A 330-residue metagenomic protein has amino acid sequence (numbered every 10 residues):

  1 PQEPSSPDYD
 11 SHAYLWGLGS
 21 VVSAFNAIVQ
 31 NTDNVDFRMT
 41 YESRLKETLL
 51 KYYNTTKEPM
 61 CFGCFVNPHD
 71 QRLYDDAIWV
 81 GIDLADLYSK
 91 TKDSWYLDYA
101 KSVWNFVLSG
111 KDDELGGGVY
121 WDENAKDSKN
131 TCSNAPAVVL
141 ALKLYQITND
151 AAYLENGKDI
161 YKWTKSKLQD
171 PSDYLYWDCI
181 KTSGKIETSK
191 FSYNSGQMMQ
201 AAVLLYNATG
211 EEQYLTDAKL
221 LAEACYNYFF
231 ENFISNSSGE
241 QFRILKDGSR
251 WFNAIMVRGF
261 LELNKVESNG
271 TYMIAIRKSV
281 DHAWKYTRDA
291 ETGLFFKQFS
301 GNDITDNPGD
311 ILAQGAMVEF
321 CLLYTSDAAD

Functional and structural regions predicted by a protein language model:
P1-P4, M39-C61, D98-G117, N156-L175 (+2 more regions): Long, well-ordered core segments of solenoidal/helical folds
Q2-D83, S89-L97: N-terminal carbohydrate-binding/catalytic regions of secreted carbohydrate-active enzymes
D10-Q30, R72-S89, S128-Y145, S189-N207 (+2 more regions): Well-ordered alpha-helical segments within folded domains of soluble proteins
I28-S43, D86-S102, L144-D159, V203-K219 (+2 more regions): Structural helix-adjacent loops and short alpha-helical linkers that scaffold large soluble proteins
D75-I78, I82-D86, T91-E123: Extracytoplasmic mature domains of secreted/periplasmic and thylakoid-lumen proteins
L140-S189, G196, A201, A208-T209 (+3 more regions): Noncatalytic carbohydrate-binding groove/subsite architecture in carbohydrate-active enzymes
P171-Y174, Y206-G309: Non-catalytic carbohydrate-binding regions of carbohydrate-active enzymes
Y324-D330: Conserved small/polar residues in nucleotide/adenosyl-binding loops
